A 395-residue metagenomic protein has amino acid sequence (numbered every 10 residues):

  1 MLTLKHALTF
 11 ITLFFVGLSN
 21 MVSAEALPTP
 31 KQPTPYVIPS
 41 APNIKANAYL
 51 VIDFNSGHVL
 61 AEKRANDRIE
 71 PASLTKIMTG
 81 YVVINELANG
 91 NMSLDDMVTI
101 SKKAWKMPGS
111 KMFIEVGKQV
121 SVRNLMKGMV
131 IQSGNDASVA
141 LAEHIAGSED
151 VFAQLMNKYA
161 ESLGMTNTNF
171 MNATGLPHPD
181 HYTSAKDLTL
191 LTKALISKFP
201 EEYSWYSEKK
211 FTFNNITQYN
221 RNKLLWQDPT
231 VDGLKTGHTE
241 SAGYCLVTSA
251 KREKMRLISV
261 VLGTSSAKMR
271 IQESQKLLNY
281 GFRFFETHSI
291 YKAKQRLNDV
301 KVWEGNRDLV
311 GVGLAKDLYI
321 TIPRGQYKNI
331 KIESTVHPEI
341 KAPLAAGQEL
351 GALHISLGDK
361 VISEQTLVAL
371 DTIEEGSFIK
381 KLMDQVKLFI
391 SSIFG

Functional and structural regions predicted by a protein language model:
M1-I11: Bacterial N-terminal signal peptides that target proteins for export
K5-A7, A24-A26, I393: Catalytic-site microenvironment of enzymes that process N-acetyl-hexosamine-containing cell-wall polysaccharides
T9-S19: Bacterial N-terminal signal peptides
G17-L18, A88, F285: Hydrophobic alpha-helical membrane context
V22-T189, K193-F199, K210-N214: Active-site-adjacent loops and short helices of periplasmic peptidoglycan-processing enzymes
M165-N169, P177-Y182, K186-G395: Domain-terminus/edge residues, biased toward the C-terminal soluble/receptor-binding domains of extracytoplasmic
